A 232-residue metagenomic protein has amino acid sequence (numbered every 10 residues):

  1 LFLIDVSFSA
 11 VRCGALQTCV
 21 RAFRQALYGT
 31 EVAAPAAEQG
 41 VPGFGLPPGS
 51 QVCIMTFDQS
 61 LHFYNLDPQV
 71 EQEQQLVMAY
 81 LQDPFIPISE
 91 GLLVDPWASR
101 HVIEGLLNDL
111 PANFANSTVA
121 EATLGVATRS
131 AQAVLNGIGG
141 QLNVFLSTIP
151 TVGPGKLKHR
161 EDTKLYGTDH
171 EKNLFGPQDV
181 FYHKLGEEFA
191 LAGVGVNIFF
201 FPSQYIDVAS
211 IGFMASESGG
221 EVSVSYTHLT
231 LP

Functional and structural regions predicted by a protein language model:
L3-A15, C19, V32-A36, P42-S50 (+4 more regions): Exposed acidic/Ser/Thr-rich ligand/metal-binding surfaces
F23-A26, E90: E2/UBC-UEV (E2-variant) core
T227-P232: Conserved small/polar residues in nucleotide/adenosyl-binding loops
